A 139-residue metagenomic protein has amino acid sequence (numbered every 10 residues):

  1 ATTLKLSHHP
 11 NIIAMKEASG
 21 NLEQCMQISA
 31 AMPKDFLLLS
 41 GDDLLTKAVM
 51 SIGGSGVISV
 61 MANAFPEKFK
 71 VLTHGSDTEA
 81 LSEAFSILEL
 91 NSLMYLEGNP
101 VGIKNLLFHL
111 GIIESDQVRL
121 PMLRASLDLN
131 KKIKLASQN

Functional and structural regions predicted by a protein language model:
A1-Y95: Catalytic alpha/beta core domains of metabolic enzymes, predominantly
Q27, F36, V49, K70-V71 (+3 more regions): Short, surface-exposed, charged/polar-biased interaction segments
S51-G54, L88-M122: Conserved short secondary-structure transition element at the edge of the structured enzyme core that lines
I112-N139: Flexible C-terminal active-site loop/helix
